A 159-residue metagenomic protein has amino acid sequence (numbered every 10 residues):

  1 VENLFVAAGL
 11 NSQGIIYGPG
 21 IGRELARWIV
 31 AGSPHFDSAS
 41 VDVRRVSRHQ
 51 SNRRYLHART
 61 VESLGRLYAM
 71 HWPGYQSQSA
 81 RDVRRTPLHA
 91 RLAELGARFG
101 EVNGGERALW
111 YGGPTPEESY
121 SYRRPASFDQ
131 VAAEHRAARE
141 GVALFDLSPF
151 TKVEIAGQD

Functional and structural regions predicted by a protein language model:
V1-E2, F36: Internal nucleotide-binding/catalytic subdomain
N3-L4, K152: A residue-level signal for beta-strand positions that form part of recognition/binding surfaces within mature
L4-G18: Glycine-rich phosphate/pyrophosphate-binding beta-alpha loops
Y17-A39: Internal hydrophobic alpha-helix adjacent to the cofactor/substrate pocket in enzyme cavities
F36-D159: Glycine/proline-enriched, intrinsically flexible loops and inter-domain linkers
